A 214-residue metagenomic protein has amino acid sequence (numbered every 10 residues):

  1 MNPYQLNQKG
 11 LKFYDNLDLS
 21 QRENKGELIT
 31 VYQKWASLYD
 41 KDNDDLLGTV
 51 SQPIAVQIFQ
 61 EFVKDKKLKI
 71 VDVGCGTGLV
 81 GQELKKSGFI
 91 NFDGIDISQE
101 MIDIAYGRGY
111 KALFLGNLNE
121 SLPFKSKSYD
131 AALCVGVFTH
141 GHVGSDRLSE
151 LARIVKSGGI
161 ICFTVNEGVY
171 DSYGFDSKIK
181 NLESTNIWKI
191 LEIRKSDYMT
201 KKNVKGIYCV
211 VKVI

Functional and structural regions predicted by a protein language model:
M1-G26: N-terminal auxiliary segments of SAM/dcSAM-dependent transferases
K41-V56: Conserved SAM-binding loop and adjacent beta-strand
V71-S121: Class I SAM-dependent methyltransferase SAM/SAH-binding core
E120-A132: A short acidic, Gly/Pro-enriched loop at the edge of an enzyme's catalytic core that lines a small-molecule cofactor
S145-S157: A short glycine-rich, Lys/Arg-flanked "PGG" loop and its adjoining helix->strand segment in the class I
G158-N166: Conserved beta-strand signature within the Rossmann-like core of class I S-adenosyl-L-methionine
Y173-R194: Conserved Class I S-adenosyl-L-methionine
M199-I214: Core SAM-dependent methyltransferase catalytic element
